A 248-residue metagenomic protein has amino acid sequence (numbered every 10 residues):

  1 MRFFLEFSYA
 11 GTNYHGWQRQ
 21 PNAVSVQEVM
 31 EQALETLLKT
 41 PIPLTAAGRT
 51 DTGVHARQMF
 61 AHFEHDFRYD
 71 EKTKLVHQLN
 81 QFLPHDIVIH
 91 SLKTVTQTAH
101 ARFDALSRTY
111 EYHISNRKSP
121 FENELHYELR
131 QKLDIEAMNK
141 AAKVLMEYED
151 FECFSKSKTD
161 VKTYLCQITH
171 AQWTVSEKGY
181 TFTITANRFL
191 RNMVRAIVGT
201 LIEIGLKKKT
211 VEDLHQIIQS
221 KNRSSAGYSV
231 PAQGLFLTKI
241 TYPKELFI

Functional and structural regions predicted by a protein language model:
M1-I248: Structured-RNA-binding interfaces characteristic of tRNA pseudouridine synthases
